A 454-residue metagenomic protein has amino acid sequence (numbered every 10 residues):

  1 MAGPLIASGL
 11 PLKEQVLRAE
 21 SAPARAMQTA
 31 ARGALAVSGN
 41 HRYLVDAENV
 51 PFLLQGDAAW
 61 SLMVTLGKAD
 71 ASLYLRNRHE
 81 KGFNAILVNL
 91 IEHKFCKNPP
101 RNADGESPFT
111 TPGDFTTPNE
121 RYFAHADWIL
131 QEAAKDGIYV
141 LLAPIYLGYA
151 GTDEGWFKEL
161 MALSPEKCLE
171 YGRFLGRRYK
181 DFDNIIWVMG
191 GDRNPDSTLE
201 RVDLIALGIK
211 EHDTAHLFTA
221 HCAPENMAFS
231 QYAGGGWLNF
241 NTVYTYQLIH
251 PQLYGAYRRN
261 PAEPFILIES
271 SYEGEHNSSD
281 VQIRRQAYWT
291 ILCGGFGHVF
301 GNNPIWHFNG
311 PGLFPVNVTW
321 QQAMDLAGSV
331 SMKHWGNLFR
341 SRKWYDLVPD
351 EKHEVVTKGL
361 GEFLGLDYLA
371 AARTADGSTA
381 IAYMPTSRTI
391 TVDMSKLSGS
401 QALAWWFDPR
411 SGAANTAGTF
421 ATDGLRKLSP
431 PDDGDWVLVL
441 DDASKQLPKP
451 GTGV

Functional and structural regions predicted by a protein language model:
M1-Q15: N-terminal export signals
Q15-A31, K445-V454: Low-complexity, Pro/Thr/Ser/Gly/Ala-rich linker/spacer regions in secreted, extracellular modular proteins
R25-D46: Short acidic, Pro/Gly- and aromatic-enriched capping/linker segments at domain boundaries
G39-F240, Y244-P251: Active-site mouth of glycoside hydrolases
G56-W60, L397-S398, A421-D423: A short, sequence-level motif marking secondary-structure junctions
A59-W60, H93, L147, N194 (+5 more regions): Short, solvent-exposed loop/turn segments at secondary-structure junctions
G235-G310: Catalytic-core region of carbohydrate-active enzymes that cleave or remodel glycosidic bonds
E275, I283-G418, K427-V454: Aromatic- and carboxylate-lined catalytic core of secreted/periplasmic carbohydrate-active enzymes
